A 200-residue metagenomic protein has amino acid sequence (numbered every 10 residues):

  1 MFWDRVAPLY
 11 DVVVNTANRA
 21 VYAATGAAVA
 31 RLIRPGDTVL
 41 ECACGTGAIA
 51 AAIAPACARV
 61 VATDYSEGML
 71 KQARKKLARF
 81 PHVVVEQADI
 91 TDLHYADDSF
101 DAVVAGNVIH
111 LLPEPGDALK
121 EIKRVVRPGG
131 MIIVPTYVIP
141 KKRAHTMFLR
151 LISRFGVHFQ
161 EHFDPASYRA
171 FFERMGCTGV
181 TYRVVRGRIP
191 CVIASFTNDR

Functional and structural regions predicted by a protein language model:
M1-R34, A48, Q72, K76 (+3 more regions): Conserved class I S-adenosyl-L-methionine
V13-T16, I133-C191: C-terminal alpha-helical "lid/dimerization" subdomain adjacent to the S-adenosyl-L-methionine
V29, I53, I122: Class I S-adenosylmethionine-dependent transferase superfamily signal
P35, V126-M131: Short glycine-dipeptide loop
L40-D92: Class I SAM-dependent methyltransferase SAM/SAH-binding core
T91-A102: A short acidic, Gly/Pro-enriched loop at the edge of an enzyme's catalytic core that lines a small-molecule cofactor
A102-E114: A short SAM/SAH-binding and catalytic strip from SAM-dependent methyltransferases
G116-P128: A short glycine-rich, Lys/Arg-flanked "PGG" loop and its adjoining helix->strand segment in the class I
